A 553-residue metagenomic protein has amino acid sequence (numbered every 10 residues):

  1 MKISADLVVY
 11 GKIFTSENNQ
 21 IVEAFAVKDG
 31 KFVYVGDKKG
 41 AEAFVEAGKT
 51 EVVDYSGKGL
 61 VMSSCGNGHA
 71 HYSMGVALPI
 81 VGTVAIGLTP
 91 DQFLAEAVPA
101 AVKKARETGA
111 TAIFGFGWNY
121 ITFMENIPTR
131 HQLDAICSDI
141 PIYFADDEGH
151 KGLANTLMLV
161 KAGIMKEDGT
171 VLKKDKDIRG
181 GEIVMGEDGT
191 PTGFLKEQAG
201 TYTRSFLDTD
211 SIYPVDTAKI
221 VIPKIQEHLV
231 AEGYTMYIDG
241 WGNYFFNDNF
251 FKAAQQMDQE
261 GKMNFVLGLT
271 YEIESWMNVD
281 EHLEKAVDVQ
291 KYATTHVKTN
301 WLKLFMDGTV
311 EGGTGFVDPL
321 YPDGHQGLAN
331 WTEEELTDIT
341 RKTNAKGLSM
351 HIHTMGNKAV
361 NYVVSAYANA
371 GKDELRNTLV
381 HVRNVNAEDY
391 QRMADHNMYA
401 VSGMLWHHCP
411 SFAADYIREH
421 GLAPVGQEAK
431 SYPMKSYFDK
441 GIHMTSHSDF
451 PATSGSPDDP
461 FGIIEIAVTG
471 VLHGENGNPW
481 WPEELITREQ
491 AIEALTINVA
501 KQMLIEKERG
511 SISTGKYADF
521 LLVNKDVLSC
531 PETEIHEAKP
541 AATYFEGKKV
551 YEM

Functional and structural regions predicted by a protein language model:
M1-S4, M553: Basic/polar N-terminal segments that are highly enriched at the extreme N-terminus, encompassing both cleavable
I3-Y10, E17-K28, F32-E281, L304 (+5 more regions): Divalent metal-binding segments
G11-K12, Y55, G240-W241, E272 (+5 more regions): Active-site-proximal beta-strand/loop segments in catalytic clefts of secreted hydrolases
M62-G68, V380-H381, T445-D449: Active-site neighborhood of phospho(di)ester-bond hydrolases with catalytic His/Asp-centered motifs
H71, T294-T314, M398-H408, T469: Non-cysteine beta-strand/loop elements that form the S-adenosyl-L-methionine
N155, G233, T299, G308 (+6 more regions): Conserved, mostly hydrophobic/aromatic
K262-K303, R376-R383, A413, I417-M444: Phosphate/diphosphate-binding loops
R341-H351, K358-N377, A387, Q391 (+3 more regions): His/Asp/Glu-enriched, well-ordered alpha-helical/loop segment that forms or immediately abuts the divalent-metal
